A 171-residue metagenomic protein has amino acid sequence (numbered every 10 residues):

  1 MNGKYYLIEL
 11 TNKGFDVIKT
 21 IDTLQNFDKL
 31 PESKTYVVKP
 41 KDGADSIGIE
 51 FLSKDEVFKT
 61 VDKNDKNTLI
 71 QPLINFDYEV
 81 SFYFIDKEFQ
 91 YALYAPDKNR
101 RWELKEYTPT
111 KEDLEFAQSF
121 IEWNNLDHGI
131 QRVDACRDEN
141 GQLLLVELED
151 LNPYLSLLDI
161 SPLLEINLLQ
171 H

Functional and structural regions predicted by a protein language model:
M1-K29: Conserved N-proximal alpha/beta basic substrate-recognition cap immediately N-terminal to, or forming the N-lobe
N2, I49, K105, L158-I160: Short, solvent-exposed loop/turn segments at secondary-structure boundaries
D16-K19, T35, N67: Proline-centered loop/turn at the N-terminus of a beta-strand
K29-V38: Acidic/histidine-enriched active-site and ligand-binding environments that engage anionic O-linkages
V37, R132, L145-E147: Generic enzyme active-site microenvironment
K41-G43: Short glycine-rich anion-binding loops that position phosphate/pyrophosphate groups of nucleotides and phosphorylated
D45-D127, V133-L144: Phosphate-binding site of ATP-dependent enzymes
L126-H128, R137-H171: C-terminal active-site "lid" helix and adjoining low-complexity regulatory extension at the edge of ATP-using catalytic
